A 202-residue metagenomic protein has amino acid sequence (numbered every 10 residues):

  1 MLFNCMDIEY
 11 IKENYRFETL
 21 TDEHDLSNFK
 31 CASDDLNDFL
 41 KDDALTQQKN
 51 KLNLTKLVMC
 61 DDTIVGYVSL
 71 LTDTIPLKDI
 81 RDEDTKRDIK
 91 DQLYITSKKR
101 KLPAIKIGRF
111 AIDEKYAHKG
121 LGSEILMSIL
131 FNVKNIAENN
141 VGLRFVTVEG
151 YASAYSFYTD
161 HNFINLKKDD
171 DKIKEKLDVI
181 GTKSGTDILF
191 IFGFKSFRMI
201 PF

Functional and structural regions predicted by a protein language model:
M1-D43, Q92, K98, L102-A111 (+1 more regions): Terminal substrate-recognition subdomain of acyl/acetyltransferases
T46-N50: Short loop/turn motifs at secondary-structure junctions and domain boundaries
L52-S69, D84-T85: Conserved beta-hairpin
L57, I64, I89, Y94-I95 (+1 more regions): Cysteine endopeptidase catalytic domains of the caspase/legumain-like
S69-R109: Conserved acyl-donor/pantetheine-binding loop and adjacent beta-alpha core of acyl/acetyltransferases and related
D113-K115: Active-site acidic-Proline motif in GNAT/NAT acetyltransferases
H118-V133: Conserved acetyl-CoA-binding loop-helix of GNAT-fold acetyltransferases
